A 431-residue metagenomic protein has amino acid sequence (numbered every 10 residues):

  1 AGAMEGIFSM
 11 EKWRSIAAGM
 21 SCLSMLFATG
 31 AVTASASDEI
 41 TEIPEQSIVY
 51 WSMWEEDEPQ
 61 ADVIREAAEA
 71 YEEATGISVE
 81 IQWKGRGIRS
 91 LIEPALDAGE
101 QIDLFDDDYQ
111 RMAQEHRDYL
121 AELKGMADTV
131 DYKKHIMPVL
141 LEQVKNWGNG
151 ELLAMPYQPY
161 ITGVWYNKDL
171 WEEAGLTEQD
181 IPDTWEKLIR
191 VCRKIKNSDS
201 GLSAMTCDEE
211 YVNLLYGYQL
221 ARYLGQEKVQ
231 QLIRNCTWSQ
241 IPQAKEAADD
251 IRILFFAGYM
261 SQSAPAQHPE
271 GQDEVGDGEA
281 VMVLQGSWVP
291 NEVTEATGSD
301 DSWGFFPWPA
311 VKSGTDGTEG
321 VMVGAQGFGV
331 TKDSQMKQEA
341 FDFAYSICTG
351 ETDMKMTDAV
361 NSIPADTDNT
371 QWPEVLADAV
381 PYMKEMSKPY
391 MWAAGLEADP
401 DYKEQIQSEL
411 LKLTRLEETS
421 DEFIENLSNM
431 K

Functional and structural regions predicted by a protein language model:
E39-E42, D108-G163, I189, G304-F306: Hinge/lid segment of periplasmic solute-binding proteins
Q46, E69-A74, S78, D97 (+4 more regions): Extracytoplasmic/periplasmic substrate-recognition and gating elements
A70-V139, E173-G175, D180, E274 (+2 more regions): Extracytoplasmic "Venus flytrap"/periplasmic binding protein-like
D103, V130-W171, S203, T315-G320 (+1 more regions): A structural signal for short loop-to-beta-strand junctions that line the ligand-binding cleft of periplasmic/secreted
K124-V139, I181, M205, Y223-E246 (+2 more regions): Short, solvent-exposed loop/beta-turn-alpha elements that line the ligand-binding surface or hinge of extracytoplasmic
W147, M322, V360-T370, E374-K431: C-terminal capping/gating helix-and-loop segments adjacent to ligand/active sites or protein-protein/ligand interfaces
N149-Y157, T162, E172, K187-C236: Extracytoplasmic/periplasmic solute-binding protein
R190-K194, I233-A264: Glycine-centered hinge/linker elements that transmit conformational signals in sensory and ligand-binding systems
